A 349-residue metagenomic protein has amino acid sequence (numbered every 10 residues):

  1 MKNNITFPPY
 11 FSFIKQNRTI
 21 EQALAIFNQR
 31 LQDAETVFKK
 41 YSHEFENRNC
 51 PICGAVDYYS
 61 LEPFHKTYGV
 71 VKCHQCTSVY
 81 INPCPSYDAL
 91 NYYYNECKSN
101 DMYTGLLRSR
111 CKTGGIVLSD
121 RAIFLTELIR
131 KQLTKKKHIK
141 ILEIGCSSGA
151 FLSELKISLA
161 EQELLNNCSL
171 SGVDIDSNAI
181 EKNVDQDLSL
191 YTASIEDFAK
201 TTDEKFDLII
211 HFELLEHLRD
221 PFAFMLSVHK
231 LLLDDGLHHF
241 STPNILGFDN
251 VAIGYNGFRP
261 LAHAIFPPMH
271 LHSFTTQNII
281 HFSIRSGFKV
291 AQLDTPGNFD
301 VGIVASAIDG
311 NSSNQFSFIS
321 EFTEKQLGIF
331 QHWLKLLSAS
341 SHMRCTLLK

Functional and structural regions predicted by a protein language model:
K2-F212, F222-L226, T295-P296, I308-E321 (+2 more regions): Conserved N-terminal segment of class I S-adenosyl-L-methionine
R18-A23, F206, R219-K230, L237-L348: S-adenosyl-L-methionine-dependent methyltransferase catalytic module, highlighting the catalytic core
E213-H217: A short His-aromatic
